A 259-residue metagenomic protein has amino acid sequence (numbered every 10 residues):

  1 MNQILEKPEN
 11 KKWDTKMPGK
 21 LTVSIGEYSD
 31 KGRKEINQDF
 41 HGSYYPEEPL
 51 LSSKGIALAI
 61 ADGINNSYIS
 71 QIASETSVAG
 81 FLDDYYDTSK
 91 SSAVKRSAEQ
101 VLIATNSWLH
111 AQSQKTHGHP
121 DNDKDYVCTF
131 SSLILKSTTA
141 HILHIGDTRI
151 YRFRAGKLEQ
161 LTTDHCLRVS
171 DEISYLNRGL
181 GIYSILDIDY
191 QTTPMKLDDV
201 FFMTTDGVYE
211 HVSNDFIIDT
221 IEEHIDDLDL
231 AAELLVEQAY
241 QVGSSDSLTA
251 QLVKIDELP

Functional and structural regions predicted by a protein language model:
M1-P259: PP2C/PPM-type serine/threonine phosphatase catalytic domain
